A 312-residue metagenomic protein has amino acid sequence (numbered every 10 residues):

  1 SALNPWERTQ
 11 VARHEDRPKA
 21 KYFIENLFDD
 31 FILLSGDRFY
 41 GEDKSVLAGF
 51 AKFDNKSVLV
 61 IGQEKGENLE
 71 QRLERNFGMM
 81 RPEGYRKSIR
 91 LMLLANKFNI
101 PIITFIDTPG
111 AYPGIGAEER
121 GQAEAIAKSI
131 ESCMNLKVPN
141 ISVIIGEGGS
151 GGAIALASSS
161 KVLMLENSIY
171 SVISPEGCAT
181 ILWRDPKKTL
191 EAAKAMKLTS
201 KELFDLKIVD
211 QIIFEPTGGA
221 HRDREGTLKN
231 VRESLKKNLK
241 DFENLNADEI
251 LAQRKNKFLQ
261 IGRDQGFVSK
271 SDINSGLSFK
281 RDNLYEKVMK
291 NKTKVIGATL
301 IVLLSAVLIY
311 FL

Functional and structural regions predicted by a protein language model:
S1-S57, H221, E225-L312: Intrinsically disordered, low-complexity segments enriched in small/flexible residues
N4, R81, S174: Residue-level signal for threonine
N26, E42, A48, F53-F105 (+1 more regions): Glycine-rich beta-alpha loop segments
L34, N68-M80, P113-G116, V138: Short, basic, glycine/proline-bearing loop/turn elements
R81, I102, P109, E147-G149 (+3 more regions): A broadly structural signal marking compact, well-ordered functional cores that mediate small-ligand/cofactor/substrate
I106-K236, N244: Conserved catalytic cores of soluble enzyme domains, especially glycine-rich substrate-binding beta-alpha loops
